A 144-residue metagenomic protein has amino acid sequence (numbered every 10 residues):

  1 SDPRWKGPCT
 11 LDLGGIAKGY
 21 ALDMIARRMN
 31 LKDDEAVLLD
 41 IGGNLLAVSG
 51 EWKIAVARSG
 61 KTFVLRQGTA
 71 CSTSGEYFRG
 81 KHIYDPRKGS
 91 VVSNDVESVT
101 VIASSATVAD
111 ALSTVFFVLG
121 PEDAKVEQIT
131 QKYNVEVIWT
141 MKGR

Functional and structural regions predicted by a protein language model:
S1-R144: Mature catalytic core of soluble alpha/beta enzymes
